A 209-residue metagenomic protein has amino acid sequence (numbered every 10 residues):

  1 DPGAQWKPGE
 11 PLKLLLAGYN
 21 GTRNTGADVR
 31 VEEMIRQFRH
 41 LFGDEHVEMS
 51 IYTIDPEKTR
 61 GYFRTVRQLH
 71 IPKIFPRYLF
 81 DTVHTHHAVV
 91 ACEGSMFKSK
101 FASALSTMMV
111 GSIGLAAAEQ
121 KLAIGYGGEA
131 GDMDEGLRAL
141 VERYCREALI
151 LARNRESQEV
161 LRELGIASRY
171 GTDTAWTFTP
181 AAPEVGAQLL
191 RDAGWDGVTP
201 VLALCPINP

Functional and structural regions predicted by a protein language model:
D1-P209: Active-site anion-handling motifs in enzyme catalytic cores
